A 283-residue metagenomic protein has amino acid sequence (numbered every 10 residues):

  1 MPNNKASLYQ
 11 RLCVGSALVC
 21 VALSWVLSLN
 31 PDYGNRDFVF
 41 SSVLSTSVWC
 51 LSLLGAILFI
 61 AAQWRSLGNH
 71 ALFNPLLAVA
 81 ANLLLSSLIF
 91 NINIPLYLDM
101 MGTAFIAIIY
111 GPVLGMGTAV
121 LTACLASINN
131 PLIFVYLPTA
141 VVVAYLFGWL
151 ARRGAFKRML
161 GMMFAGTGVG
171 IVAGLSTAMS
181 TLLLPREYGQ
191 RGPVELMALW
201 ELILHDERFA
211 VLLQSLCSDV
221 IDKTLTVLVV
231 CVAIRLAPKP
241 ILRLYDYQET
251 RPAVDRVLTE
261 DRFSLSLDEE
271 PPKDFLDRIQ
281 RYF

Functional and structural regions predicted by a protein language model:
P2-L53, S86-N93, Y97, I133-P138 (+3 more regions): Membrane-embedded alpha-helical hairpins and interfacial helices in multi-pass inner-membrane proteins
Y9-G15, L67-N74, V113-G115: Membrane-interfacial loop-to-transmembrane alpha-helix junctions, especially the N-terminal start
L53-A80: Helix-loop-helix hairpins and the membrane-proximal interhelical loops of multi-pass alpha-helical transport proteins
A56-Q63, M100-A104, A173: Short, mixed-charge, low-aromatic patches
I60-A61, L146-R152, M179: Alpha-helical transmembrane segments in multipass membrane proteins, preferentially the mid-helix core
L67-L77, M100-G102, L137-T139, L160-F164: Cytoplasmic-side transmembrane-helix entry/capping segments in multi-pass membrane proteins
L72-L77, Y110-L114, I203-R208: Membrane-interfacial loop-to-helix junctions in multi-pass transporters
V79-A151: Alpha-helical membrane segments and adjacent membrane-interface helices in multi-pass membrane proteins
